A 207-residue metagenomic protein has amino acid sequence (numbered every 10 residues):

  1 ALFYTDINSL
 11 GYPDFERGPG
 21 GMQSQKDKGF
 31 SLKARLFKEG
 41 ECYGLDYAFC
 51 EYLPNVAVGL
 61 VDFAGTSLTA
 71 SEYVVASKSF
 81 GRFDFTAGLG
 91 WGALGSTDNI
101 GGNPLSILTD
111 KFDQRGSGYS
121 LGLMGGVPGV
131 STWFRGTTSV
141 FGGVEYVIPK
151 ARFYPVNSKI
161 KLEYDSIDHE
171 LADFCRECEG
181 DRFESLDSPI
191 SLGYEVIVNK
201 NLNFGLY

Functional and structural regions predicted by a protein language model:
A1-A64, F80, A93, I148-S158 (+4 more regions): Transmembrane beta-barrel domains of Gram-negative outer membranes and organellar outer membranes
S24-F30, Y52, L68-E72, G136-G142 (+2 more regions): Residues that define the transmembrane beta-barrel architecture of outer-membrane proteins
L60-W91: Hydrophobic, well-structured mid-protein blocks that either form specific transmembrane helices
D84-G193, I197: Outer-membrane beta-barrel transmembrane domain signature
K200-Y207: Short, intrinsically disordered, charge-balanced linker/junction segments flanking boundaries in proteins
